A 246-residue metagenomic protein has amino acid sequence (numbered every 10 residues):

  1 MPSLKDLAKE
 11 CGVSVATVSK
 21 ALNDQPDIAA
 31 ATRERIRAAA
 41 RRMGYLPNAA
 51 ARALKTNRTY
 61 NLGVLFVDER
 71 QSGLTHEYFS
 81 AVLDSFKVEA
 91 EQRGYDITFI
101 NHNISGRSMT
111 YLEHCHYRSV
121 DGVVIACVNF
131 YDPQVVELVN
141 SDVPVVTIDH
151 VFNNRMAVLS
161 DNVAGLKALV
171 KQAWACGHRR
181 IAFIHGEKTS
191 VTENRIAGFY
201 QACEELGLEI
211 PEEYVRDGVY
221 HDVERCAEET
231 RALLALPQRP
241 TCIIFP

Functional and structural regions predicted by a protein language model:
M1, E10, R42, S85-R93 (+2 more regions): Bacterial carbohydrate/catabolite-sensing allosteric modules
M1-Y60: N-terminal helix-turn-helix DNA-binding module of bacterial transcription factors
P2, D27, A31, A49 (+8 more regions): Residues at secondary-structure transition points
Y45-M109, Y200: Amphipathic helical "hinge" segments at domain boundaries
A51, Y111-L112, V135, V170 (+1 more regions): Short hydrophobic/charged patches on amphipathic alpha-helices used for structural packing and interfaces
L65, I100, A126, F183-I184 (+1 more regions): Short hydrophobic segments within beta-strands
S108-A164: Short beta-strand-centered segments that line the small-molecule binding cleft or hinge of alpha/beta clamshell
